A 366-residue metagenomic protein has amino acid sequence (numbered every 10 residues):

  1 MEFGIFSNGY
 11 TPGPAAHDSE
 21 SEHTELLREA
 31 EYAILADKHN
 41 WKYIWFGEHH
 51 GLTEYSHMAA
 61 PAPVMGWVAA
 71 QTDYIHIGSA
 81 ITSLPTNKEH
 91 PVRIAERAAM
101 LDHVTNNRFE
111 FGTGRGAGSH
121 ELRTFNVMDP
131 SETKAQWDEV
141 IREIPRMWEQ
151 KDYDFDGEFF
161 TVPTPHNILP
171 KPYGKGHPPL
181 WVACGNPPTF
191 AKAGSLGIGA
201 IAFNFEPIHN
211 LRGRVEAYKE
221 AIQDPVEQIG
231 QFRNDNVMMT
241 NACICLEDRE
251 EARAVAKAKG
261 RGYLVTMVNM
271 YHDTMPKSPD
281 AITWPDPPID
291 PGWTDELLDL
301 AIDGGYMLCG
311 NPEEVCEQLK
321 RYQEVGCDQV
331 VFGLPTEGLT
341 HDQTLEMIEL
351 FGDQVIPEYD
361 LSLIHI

Functional and structural regions predicted by a protein language model:
M1-F3, W41-Y43, T72-I77, V104-E110 (+5 more regions): Short, well-ordered coil/turn segments that N-cap beta-strands
M1-G78, H177-P178: N-terminal beta1-alpha1-beta2 module of alpha/beta enzyme domains
E2-E22, L84-F155, A200-A202, E206-R212: Flexible, glycine-rich active-site loops centered on histidine and acidic residues that chelate a metal or position
F3, E48, V68, L101 (+8 more regions): Conserved, mostly hydrophobic/aromatic
G9, S131-L169, H209-C327, S362-I364: An alpha-helical appendage that flanks or caps ligand/catalytic pockets
G13-L26, T82-V92, G176-C184, C243-L246 (+1 more regions): Active-site mouth loops of central-metabolism enzymes
D37-K38, G66-D73, A98, D102-R108 (+3 more regions): Acidic (Asp/Glu)-rich catalytic clusters
Y43-V64, S83-P85, F205-E206, G333-T344: Glycine-rich, proline-tolerant flexible connector loops at the mouths of alpha/beta enzymes
